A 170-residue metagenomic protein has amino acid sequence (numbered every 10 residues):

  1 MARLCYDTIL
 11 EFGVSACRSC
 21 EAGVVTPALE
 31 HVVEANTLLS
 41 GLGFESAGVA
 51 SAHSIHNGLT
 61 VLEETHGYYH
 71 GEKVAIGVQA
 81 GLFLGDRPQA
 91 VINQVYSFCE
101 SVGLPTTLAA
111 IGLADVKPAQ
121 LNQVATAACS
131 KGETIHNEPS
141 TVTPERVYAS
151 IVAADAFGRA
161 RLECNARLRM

Functional and structural regions predicted by a protein language model:
M1-L104: Active-site segments that bind and position negatively charged phosphate/pyrophosphate groups
R87-M170: C-terminal charged capping/lid subdomain of soluble metabolic enzymes
